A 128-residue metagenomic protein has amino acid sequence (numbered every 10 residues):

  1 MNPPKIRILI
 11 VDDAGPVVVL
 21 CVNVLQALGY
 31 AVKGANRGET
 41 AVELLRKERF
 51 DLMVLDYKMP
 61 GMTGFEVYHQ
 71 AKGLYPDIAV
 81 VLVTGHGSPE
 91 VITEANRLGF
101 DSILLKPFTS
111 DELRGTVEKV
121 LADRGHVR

Functional and structural regions predicted by a protein language model:
V19-A27: Charged docking surfaces used in two-component/phosphorelay signaling
G34-E43, G64: Helix N-cap/capping motif at the beta->alpha junctions
E43, F65-D77, R97: Short amphipathic alpha-helix used as the core "switch/output" element in two-component signaling
E48-V54: Active-site beta3 strand of CheY-like receiver
M59: Receiver (REC) domain active-site loop signature in two-component systems and cognate sites in sensor histidine kinases
E66, G87-S102, G115: Alpha4 helix (beta4-alpha4-beta5 surface) of REC/receiver domains from two-component response regulators
E90, F108-V117, G125: C-terminal output helix
